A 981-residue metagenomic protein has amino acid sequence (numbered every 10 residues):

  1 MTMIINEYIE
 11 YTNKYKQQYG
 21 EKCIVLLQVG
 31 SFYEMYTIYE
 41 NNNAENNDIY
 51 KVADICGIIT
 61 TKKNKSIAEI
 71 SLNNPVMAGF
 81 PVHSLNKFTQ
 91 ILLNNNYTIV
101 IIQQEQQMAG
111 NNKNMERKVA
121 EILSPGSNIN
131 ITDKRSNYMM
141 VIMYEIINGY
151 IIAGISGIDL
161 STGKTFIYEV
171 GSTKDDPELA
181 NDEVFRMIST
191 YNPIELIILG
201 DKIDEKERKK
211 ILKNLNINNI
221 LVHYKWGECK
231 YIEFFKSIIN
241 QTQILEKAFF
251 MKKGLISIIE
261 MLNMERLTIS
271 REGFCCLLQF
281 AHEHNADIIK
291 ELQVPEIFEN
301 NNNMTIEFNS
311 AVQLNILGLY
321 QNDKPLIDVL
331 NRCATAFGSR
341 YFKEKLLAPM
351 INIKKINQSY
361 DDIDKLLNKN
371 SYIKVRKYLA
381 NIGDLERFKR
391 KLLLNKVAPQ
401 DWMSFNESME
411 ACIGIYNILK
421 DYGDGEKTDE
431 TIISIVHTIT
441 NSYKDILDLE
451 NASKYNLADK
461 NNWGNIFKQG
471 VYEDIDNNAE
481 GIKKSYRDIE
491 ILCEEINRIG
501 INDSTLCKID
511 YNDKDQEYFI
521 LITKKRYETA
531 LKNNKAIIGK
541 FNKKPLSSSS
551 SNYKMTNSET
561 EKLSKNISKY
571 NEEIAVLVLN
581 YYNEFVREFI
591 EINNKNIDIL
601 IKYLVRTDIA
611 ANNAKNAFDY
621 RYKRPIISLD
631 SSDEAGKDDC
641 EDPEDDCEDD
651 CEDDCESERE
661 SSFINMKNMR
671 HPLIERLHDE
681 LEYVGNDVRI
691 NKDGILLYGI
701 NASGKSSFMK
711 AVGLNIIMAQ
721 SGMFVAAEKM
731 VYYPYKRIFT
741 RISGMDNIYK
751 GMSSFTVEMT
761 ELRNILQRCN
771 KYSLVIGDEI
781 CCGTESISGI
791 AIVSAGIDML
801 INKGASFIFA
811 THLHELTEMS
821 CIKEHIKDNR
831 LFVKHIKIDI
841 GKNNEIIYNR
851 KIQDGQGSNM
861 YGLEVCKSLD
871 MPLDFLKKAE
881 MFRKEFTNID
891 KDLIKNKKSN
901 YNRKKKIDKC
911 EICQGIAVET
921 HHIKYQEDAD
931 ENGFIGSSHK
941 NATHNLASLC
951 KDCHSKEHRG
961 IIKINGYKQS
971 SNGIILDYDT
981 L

Functional and structural regions predicted by a protein language model:
M1-F342, K354-K365, R387-R390, L394 (+2 more regions): Basic, polar low-complexity surface loops/patches
F32-K65, I152, E195-I258, K324 (+5 more regions): A conserved P-loop NTPase coupling/switch region
Y150, L267, L531-T560, N616-E641 (+1 more regions): ATPase nucleotide-binding head domains, primarily ABC-like/P-loop NTPase cores
F519, A610, C913-I916, D952-K956: Cys/His-rich metal-chelating microdomains
N593-L629, N665-M669, I907: Amphipathic alpha-helical domain-onset/packing element
K897-K906, H939-H944: Short, flexible, mixed-charge glycine/proline-rich loop motifs that serve as phosphate/nucleic-acid-contacting
E911-L946: Histidine-centered nuclease catalytic patch
N945-K968: Short Cys/His-centered divalent metal-binding micro-motifs
